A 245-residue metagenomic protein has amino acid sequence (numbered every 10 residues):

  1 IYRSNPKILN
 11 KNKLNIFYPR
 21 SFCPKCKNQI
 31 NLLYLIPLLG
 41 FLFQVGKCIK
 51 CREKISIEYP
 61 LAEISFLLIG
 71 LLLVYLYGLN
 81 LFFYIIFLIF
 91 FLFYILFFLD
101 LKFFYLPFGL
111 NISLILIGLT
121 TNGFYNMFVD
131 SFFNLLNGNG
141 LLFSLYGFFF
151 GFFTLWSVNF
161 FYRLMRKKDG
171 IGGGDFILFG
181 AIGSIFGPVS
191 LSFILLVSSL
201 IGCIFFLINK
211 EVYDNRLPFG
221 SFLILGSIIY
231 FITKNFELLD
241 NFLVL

Functional and structural regions predicted by a protein language model:
I1-E58: Membrane-proximal soluble regions of multi-pass membrane proteins
F41-F82: Short microdomains enriched in Cys/His and/or Lys/Arg
E63-I69, L110-G118, F176-L178, F219-I224: Core segments of transmembrane alpha-helices that mediate helix-helix packing or line hydrophobic substrate/ligand
I69, L73, Y77, T121 (+8 more regions): Alpha-helical membrane-inserting segments
G70-G78, F97-D100, A181-G187, F206-K210: Hydrophobic alpha-helical transmembrane segments
F83, L88-V197, I201, D240-L245: Functional transmembrane core segments of multi-pass inner-membrane proteins
G172-G174, L207-I229: Interfacial loop-to-transmembrane junctions
I194, F206-R216, L239-L245: Extracellular/periplasmic helix-loop-helix junctions in multi-pass membrane proteins
